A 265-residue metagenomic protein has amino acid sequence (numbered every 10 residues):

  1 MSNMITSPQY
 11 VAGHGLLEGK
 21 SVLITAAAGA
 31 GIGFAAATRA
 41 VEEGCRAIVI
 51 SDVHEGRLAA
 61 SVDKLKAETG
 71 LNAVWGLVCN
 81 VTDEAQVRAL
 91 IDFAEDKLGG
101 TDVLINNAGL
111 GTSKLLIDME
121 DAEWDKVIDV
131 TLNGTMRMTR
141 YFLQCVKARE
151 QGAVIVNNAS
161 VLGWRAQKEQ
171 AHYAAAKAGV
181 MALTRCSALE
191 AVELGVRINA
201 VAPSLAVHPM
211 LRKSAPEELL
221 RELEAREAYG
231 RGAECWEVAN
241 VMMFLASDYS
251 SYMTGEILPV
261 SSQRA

Functional and structural regions predicted by a protein language model:
S2-A12, G31, R165, R226 (+2 more regions): Short C-terminal tail/terminal secondary-structure segment of NAD(P)H-dependent dehydrogenase/reductase domains
Y10-V49: Canonical Rossmann dinucleotide-binding motif of NAD(H)/NADP(H)-dependent dehydrogenases/reductases, specifically
L115-L116, E120-I128, L211, L219 (+1 more regions): Substrate-binding pocket helix/loop in short-chain dehydrogenase/reductase
M136, R231-S261: C-terminal substrate-recognition "lid" of short-chain dehydrogenase/reductases
T139, A176, T184: Active-site helix of classical SDR
Q144, L189-E193, S251: Alpha-helical segment proximal to the catalytic Tyr-Lys
S160: Residue(s) in the substrate-gating loop at a strand-loop-helix junction that position the organic substrate next
